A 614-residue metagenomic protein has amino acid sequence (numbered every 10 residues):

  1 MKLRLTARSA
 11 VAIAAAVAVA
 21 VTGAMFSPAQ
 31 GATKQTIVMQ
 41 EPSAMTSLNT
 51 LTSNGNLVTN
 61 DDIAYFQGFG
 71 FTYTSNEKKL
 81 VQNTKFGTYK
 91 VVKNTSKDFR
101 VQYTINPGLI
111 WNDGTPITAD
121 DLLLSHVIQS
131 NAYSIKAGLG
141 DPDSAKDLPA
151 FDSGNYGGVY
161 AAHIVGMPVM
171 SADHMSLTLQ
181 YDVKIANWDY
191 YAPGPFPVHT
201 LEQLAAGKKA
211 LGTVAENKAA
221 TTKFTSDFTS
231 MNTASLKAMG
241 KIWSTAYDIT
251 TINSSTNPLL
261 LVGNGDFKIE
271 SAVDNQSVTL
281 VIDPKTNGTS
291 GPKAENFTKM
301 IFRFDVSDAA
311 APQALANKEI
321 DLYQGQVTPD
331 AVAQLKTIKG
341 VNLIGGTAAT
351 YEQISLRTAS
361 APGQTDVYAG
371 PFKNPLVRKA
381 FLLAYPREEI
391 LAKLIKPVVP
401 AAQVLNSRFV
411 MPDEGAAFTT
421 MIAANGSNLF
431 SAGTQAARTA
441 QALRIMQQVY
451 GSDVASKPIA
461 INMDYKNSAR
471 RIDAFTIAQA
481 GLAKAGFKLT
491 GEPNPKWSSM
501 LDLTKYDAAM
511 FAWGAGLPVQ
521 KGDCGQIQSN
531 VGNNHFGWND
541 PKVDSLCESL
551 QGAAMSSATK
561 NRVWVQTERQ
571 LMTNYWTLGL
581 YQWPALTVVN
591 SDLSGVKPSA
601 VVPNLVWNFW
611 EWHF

Functional and structural regions predicted by a protein language model:
M39, G114, L315, M463 (+4 more regions): Periplasmic binding protein-like
Q40-S96, T104: N-terminal lobe/hinge region of extracytoplasmic solute-binding protein
E41-P42, S134-F151, E270-N287, I301-D366: Extracellular/periplasmic solute-recognition and catalytic clefts
Y89-D147, G166, S176-V183, N187-D189 (+3 more regions): Aromatic- and charge-enriched surface segment that lines or borders ligand/interaction sites
Q180-T200, K218-S307, T337-T350: Aromatic-rich, solvent-exposed beta-strand/loop patch
T200, V281-T286, T350-V377, K393-L394 (+2 more regions): A bilobed periplasmic-binding-protein/Venus flytrap-type ligand-binding module shared by bacterial periplasmic
V281, F372-A480, Q566: Append "and occasionally in soluble cytosolic enzymes with long acidic Gly/Pro-rich linkers
R378-K379, L383, R387, L391-L394 (+5 more regions): Extracytoplasmic/peripheral linker and loop segments enriched in polar/acidic and small residues with frequent Thr/Pro
